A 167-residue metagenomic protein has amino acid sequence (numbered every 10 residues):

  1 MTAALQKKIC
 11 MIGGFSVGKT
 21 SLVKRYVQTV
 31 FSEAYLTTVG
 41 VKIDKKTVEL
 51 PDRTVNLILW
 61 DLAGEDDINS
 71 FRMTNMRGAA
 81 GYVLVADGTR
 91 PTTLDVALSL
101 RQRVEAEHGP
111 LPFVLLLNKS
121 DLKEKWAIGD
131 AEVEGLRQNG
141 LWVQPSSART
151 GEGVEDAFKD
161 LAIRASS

Functional and structural regions predicted by a protein language model:
M1-S167: TRAFAC-class small GTPase G-domain
